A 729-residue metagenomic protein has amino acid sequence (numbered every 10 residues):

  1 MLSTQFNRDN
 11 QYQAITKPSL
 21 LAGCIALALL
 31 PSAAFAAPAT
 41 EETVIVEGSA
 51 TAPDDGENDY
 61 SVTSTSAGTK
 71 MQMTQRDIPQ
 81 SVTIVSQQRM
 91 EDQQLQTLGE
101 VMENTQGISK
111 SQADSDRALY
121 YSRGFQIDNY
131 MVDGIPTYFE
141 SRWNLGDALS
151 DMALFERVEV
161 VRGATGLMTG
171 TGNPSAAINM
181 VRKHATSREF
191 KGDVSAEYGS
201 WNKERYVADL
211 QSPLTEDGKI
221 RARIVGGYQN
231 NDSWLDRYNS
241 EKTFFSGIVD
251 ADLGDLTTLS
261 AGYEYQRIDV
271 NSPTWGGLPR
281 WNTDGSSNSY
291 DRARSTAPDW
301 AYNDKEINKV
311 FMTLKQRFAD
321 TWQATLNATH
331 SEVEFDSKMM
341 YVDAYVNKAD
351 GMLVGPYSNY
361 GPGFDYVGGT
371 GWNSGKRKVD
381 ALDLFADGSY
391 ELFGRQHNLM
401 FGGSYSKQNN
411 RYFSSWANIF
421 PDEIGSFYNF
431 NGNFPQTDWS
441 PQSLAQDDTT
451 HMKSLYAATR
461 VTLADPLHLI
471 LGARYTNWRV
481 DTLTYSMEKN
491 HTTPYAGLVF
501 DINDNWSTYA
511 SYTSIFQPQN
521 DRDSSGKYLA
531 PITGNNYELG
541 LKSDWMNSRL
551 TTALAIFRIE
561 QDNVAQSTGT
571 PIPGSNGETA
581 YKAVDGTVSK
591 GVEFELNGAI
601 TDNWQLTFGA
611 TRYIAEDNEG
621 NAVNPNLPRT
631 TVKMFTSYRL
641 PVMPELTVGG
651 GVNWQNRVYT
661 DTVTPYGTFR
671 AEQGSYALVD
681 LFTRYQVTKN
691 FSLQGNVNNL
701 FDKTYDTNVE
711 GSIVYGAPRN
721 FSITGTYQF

Functional and structural regions predicted by a protein language model:
L2, W654-V663, L681-F729: C-terminal beta-signal and adjacent terminal beta-strands/loops of Gram-negative outer-membrane beta-barrel proteins
S61-T83, Q93, G99-P136, E156: Extracytoplasmic beta-strand/coil segments of soluble accessory domains associated with Gram-negative outer-membrane
K110, L119, I135-R162, V181-R182: Short acidic/polar hinge/loop motifs at secondary-structure boundaries that mediate gating or recognition
Y138-F139, L154-E156, L167-G247, L253-T257 (+1 more regions): Outer-membrane beta-barrel translocator/receptor signature
Q229-S233, S246-R317, E332-R377, D422-D448 (+2 more regions): Acidic/polar loop-and-plug regions of large Gram-negative outer-membrane beta-barrel proteins
D252, R377-V379, Q396-Q408, L444-Q561 (+3 more regions): Structural signature of Gram-negative outer-membrane beta-barrels, strongest in the C-terminal barrel of TonB-dependent
K315-R317, Q323-T329, V333-M339, T508 (+2 more regions): Membrane-embedded beta-barrel scaffold of Gram-negative outer-membrane proteins
A464-P466, K582-V663, F701-T704, T724-Q728: Gram-negative outer-membrane beta-barrel transporters
